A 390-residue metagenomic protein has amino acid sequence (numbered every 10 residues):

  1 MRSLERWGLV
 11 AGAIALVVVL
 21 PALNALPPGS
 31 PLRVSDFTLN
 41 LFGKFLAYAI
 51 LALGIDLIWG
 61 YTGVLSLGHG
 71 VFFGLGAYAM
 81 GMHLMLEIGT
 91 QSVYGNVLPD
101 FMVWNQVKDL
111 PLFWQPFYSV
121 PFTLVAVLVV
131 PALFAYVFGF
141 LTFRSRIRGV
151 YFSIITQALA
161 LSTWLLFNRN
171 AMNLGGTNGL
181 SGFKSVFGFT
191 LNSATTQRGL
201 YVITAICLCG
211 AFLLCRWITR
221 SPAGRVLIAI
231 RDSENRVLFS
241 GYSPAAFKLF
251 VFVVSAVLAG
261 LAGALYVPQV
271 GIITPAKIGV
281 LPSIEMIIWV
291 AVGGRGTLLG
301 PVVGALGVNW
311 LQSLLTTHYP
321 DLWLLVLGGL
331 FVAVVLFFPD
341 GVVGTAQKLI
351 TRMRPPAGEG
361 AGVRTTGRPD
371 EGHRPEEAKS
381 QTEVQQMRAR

Functional and structural regions predicted by a protein language model:
M1-R390: Transmembrane alpha-helices and adjacent helix-loop boundaries
